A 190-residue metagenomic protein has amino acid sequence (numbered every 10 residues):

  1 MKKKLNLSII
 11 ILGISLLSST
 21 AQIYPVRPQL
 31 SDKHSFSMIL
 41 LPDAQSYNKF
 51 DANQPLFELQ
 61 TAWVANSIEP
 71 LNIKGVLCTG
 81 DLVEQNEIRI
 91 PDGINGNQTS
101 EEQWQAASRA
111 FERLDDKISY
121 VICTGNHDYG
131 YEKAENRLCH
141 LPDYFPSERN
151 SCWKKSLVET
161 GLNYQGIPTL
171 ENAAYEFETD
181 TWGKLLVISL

Functional and structural regions predicted by a protein language model:
M1-L7: Bacterial N-terminal signal peptides that target proteins for export
K2, L77-G80, T124: Residue-level recognition of hydrophobic positions within alpha-helical transmembrane segments
S8-L16: Bacterial N-terminal signal peptides
L12, Q29-D32, P168: Sterically constrained small-residue positions within well-ordered secondary structures of folded domains
S15, D32, E69, L114-D116 (+1 more regions): Short, structurally constrained coil/turn elements that cap an alpha-helix or connect an alpha-helix to the following
T20-S100: N-terminal active-site segment of His-dependent metallophosphoesterases
I88-L190: Extended active-site neighborhood of metal-dependent phosphoesterases/phosphodiesterases
